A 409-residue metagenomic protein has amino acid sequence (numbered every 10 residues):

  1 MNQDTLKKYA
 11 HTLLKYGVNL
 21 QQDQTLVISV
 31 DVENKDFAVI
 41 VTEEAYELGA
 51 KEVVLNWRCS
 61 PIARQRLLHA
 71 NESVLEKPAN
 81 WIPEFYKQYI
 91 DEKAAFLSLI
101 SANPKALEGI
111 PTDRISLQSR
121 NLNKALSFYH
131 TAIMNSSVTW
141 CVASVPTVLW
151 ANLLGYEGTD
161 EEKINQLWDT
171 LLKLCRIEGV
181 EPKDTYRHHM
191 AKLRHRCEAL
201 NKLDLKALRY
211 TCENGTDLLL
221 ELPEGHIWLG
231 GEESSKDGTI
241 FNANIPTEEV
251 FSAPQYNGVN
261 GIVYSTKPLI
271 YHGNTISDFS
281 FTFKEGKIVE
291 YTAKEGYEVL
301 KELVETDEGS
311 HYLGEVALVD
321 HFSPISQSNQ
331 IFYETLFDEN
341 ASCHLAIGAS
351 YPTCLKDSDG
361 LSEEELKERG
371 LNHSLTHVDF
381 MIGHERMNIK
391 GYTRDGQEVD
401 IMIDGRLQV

Functional and structural regions predicted by a protein language model:
M1-N260, Q397-V399, L407-V409: Active-site bordering "gate/hinge" segments that shape substrate access to catalytic or cofactor-binding pockets
H11, N201-L203, H272-N274, G309 (+2 more regions): Short solvent-exposed loop/turn micro-motifs enriched in small/polar/acidic residues
E33-N34, A102-P104, T147, G215 (+8 more regions): Short, glycine-/Ser/Thr-/acidic-enriched flexible segments
G109, L153-G155, T275, L303 (+3 more regions): Short conserved micro-motifs at the rims of enzyme active sites and ligand-binding pockets
V250-E308: Long, well-ordered mid-to-C-terminal structural blocks that present hydrophobic/aromatic surfaces
G258-N260, I276-D278, E285-I288, H311-E315 (+4 more regions): Active-site lining segments that contact anionic ligands and/or coordinate catalytic metals
E290-D359: Dual-mode signal for accessory low-complexity, basic/Gly-rich regions
E364-V409: Extended hydrophobic packing segments that form well-structured cores
